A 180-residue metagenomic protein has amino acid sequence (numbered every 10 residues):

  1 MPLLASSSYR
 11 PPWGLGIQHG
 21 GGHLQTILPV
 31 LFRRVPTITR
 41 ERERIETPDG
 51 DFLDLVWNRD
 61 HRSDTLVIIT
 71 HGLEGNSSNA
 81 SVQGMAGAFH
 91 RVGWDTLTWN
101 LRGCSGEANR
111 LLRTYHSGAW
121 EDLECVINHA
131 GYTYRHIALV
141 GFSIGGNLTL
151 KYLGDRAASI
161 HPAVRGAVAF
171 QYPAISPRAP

Functional and structural regions predicted by a protein language model:
P2, A138-P180: Alpha/beta-hydrolase-fold enzymes
G22-D60: N-terminal cap/lid segment of alpha/beta-hydrolase-fold proteins
D64-G72: Short beta-strand element of the alpha/beta-hydrolase
L73-A80, H90, S105-A108: Short substrate-entry loop that stabilizes the transition state in hydrolases
S81-T98: Short amphipathic alpha-helix adjacent to the substrate-entry channel of hydrolases
A88, R102-A138: Catalytic nucleophile-loop/oxyanion-hole region of alpha/beta-hydrolase and closely related hydrolase-like folds
D95, N100-S105, P173: Short beta-to-alpha linker loops that shape the active-site pocket of alpha/beta-hydrolase fold enzymes
